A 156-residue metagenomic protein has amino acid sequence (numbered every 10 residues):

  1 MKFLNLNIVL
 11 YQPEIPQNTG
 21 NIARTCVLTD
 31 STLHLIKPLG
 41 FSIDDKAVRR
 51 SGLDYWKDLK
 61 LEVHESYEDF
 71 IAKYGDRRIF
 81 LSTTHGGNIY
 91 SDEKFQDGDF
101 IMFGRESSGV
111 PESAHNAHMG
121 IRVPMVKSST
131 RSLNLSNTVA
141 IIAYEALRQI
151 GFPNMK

Functional and structural regions predicted by a protein language model:
M1-K156: Post-transcriptional modification and biogenesis factors for structured RNAs of the translation apparatus
